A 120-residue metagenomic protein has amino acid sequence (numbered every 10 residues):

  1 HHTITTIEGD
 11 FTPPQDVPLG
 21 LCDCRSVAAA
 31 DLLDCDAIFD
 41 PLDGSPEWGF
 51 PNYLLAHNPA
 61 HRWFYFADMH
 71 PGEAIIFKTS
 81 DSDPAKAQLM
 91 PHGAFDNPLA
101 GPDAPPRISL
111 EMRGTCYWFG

Functional and structural regions predicted by a protein language model:
H1-I4, D36, S45-P46, H57-P59 (+1 more regions): Short amphipathic alpha-helical surface micro-motifs
H1-L19: Hydrophobic, aromatic-enriched interface-forming segments
G9, L21-D23, G114-C116: Hydrophobic side chains in beta-strands
P14-A74, S82: Double-stranded beta-helix
P51-G120: Catalytic core of Fe(II)/2-oxoglutarate
